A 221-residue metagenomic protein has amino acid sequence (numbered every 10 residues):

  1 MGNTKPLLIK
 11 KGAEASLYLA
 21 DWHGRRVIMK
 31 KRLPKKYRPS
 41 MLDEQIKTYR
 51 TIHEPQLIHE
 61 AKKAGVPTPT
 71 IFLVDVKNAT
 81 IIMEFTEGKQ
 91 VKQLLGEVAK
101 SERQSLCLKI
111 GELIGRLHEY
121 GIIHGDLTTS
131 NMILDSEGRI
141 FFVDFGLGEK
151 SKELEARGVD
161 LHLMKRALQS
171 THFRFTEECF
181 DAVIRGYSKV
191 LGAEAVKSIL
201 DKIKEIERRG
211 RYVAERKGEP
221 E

Functional and structural regions predicted by a protein language model:
K5-I52: ATP-binding glycine-rich loop module of kinase domains
L19-H23, F85, S136: Active-site beta-strand termini and strand-to-loop segments that position acidic
K47-T51, K62, V66-I110: Conserved structural core of kinase catalytic domains
A61, L113-L117: Conserved hydrophobic alpha-helix
E119-T129: Catalytic-loop of the protein kinase fold
N131-F142: Conserved protein kinase catalytic/activation segment
F141-E221: C-lobe/activation-segment region of protein kinase-like
